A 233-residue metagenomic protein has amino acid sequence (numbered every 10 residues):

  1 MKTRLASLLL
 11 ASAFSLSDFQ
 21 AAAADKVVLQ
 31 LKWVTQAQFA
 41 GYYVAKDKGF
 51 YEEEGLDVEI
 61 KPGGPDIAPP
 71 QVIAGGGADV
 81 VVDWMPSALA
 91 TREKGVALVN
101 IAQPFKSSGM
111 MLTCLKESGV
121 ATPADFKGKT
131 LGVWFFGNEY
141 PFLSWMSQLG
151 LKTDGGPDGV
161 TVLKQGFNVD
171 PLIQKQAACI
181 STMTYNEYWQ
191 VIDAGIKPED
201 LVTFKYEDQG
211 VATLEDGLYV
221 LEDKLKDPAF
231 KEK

Functional and structural regions predicted by a protein language model:
S7-S17: Bacterial N-terminal signal peptides
A24-T35, L56-K61, G128-G132, V160-T161: Short, well-ordered beta-strand elements
V27-V28, V96-F105, D125, K129-G132 (+1 more regions): A structural signal for short loop-to-beta-strand junctions that line the ligand-binding cleft of periplasmic/secreted
Q38-K46, K61-V99, G109-A121, Y140-W145 (+2 more regions): Pocket-flanking alpha-helical
V44-D57, E139-V162, W189-P198: Ligand-binding cleft/hinge of the Venus flytrap
D57-G64, V82, T153-F167, V202-K205: Short beta-strand-to-loop elements that line the ligand-binding cleft of bilobed periplasmic-binding protein-like
P86-S87, F167-K233: Pocket-lining segment of extracytoplasmic ligand-binding domains
L115-T130, T153-G155, E222-E232: Flexible hinge/capping segments at coil-to-helix
